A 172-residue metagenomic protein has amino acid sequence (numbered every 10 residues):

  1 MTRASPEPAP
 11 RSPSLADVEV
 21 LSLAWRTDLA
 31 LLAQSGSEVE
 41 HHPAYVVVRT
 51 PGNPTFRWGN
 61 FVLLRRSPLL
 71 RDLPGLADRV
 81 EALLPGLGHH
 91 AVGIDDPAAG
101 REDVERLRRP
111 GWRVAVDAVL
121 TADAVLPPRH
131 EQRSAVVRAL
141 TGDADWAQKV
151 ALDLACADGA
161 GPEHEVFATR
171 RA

Functional and structural regions predicted by a protein language model:
M1-L87, A99-G100: N-terminal charged segments
T2-T27, L63-R71, A118-V119, L126-R171: Short amphipathic alpha-helix that is part of the acyltransferase structural core
L29-A33, L83, R101-R106, P162-A172: Active-site rim helix/loop that mediates acceptor-substrate recognition in acyltransferases
S37, N53, N60, H89 (+3 more regions): Intrinsically disordered, low-complexity regions
L69-W146: Acyl-donor-binding surface of acyltransferase catalytic domains
